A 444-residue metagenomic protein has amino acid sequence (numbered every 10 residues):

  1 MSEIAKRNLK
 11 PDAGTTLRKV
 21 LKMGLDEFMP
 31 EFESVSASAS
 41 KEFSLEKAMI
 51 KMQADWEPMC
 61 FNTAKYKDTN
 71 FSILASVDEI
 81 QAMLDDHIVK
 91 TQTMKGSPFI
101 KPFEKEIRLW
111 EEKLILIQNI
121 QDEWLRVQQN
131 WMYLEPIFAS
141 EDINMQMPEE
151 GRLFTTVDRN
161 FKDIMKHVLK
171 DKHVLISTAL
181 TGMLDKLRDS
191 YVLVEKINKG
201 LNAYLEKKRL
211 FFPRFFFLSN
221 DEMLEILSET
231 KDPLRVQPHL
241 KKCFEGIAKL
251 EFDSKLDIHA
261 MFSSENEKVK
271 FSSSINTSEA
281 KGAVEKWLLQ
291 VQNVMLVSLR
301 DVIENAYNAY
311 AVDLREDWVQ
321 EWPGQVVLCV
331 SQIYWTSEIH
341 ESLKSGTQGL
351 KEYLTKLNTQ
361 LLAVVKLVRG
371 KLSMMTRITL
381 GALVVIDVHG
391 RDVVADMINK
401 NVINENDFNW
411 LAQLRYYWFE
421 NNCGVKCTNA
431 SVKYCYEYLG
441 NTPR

Functional and structural regions predicted by a protein language model:
M1-Y434, L439-T442: Extended amphipathic alpha-helical elements
